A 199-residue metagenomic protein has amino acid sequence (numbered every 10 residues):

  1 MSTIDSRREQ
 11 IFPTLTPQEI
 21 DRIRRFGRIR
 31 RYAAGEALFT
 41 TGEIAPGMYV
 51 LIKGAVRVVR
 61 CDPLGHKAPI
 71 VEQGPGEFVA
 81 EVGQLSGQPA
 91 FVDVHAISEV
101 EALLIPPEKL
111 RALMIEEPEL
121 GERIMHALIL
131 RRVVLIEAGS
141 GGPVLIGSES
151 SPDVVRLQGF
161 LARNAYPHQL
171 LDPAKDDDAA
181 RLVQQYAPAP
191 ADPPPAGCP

Functional and structural regions predicted by a protein language model:
M1, A191-P193: Polar low-complexity intrinsically disordered regions
M1-R163: Cytosolic regulatory regions built on CNB/CRP/Popeye-like sensor folds
P167: Residue-level detector of anion-binding/catalytic polar loops
L170-D172: A structural preference for short, hydrophobic beta-strand core positions in alpha/beta folds
A174-P190: Thioredoxin-like thiol-disulfide oxidoreductase module
P193-P199: A short, hydrophobic beta-strand/beta-hairpin element that forms part of a small beta-sheet core
